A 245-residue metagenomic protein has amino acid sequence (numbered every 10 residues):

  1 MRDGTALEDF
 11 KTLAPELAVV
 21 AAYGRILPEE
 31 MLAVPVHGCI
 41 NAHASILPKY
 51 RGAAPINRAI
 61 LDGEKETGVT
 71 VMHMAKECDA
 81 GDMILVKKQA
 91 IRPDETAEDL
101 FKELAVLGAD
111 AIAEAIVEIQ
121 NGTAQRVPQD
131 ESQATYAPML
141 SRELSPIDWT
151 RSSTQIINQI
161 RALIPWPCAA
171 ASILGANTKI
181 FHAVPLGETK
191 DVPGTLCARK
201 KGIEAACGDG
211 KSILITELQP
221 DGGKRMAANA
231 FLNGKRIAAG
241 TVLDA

Functional and structural regions predicted by a protein language model:
M1-P165, K211, P220, L232 (+1 more regions): One-carbon transfer enzymes
T150-A245: An anion-binding loop in the catalytic cleft
